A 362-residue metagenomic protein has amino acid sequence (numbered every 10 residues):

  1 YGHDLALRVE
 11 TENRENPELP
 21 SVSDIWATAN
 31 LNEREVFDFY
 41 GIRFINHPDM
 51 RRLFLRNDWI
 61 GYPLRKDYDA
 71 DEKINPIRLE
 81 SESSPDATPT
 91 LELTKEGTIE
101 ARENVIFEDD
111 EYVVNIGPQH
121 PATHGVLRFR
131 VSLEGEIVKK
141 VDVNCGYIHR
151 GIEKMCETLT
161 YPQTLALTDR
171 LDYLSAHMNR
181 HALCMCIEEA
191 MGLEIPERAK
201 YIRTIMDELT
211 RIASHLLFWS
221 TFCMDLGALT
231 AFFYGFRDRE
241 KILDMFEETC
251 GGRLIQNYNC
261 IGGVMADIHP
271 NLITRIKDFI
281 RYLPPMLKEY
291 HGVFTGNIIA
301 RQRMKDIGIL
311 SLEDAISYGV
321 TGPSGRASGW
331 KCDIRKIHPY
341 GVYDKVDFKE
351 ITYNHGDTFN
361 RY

Functional and structural regions predicted by a protein language model:
Y1-A122, V126, I152, L167: Conserved helix-adjacent loop modules within structured domains
L93-H124, S132-Y362: Active-site bordering "gate/hinge" segments that shape substrate access to catalytic or cofactor-binding pockets
